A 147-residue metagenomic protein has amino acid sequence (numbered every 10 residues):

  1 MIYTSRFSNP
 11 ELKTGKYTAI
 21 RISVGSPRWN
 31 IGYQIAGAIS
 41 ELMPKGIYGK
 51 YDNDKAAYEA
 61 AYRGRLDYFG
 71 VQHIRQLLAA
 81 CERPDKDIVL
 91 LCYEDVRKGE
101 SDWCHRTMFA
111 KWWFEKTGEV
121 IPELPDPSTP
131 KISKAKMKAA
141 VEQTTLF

Functional and structural regions predicted by a protein language model:
M1-F147: Residues lining hydrophobic/aromatic ligand-binding pockets adjacent to catalytic sites
